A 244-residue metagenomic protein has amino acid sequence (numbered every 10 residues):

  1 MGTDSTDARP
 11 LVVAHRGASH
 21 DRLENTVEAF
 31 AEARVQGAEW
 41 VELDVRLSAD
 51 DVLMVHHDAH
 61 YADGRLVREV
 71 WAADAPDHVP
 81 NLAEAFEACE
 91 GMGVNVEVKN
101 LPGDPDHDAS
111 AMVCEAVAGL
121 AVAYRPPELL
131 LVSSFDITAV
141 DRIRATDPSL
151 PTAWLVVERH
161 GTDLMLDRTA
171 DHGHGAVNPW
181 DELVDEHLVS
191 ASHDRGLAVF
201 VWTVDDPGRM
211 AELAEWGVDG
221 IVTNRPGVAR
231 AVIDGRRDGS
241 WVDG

Functional and structural regions predicted by a protein language model:
M1-E39: N-terminal binding-site loop/beta-alpha segment at the start of enzyme catalytic domains that lines or forms
G2-D7, C89-V94, V98-G244: Short loop-to-alpha-helix "cap/lid" segments that border enzyme active sites across diverse enzyme classes
S5-V12, V35, E39-W40, V45-M92 (+4 more regions): An active-site metal/cofactor-coordinating segment within enzyme catalytic domains
A14, H56-H57, F135, N224: A conserved hydrophobic position in a structured secondary element of the catalytic/binding core that shapes
G17, R46, A59, E182 (+1 more regions): Flexible loop residues that form catalytic and substrate-binding hotspots at small-molecule/glycan-binding clefts
T26, H78, L82, C114: Aromatic/hydrophobic pocket-lining residues that form the small-molecule binding cavity in soluble enzyme cores
E32, R46, T223: N-terminal beta1-alpha1 ligand-phosphate binding loop
